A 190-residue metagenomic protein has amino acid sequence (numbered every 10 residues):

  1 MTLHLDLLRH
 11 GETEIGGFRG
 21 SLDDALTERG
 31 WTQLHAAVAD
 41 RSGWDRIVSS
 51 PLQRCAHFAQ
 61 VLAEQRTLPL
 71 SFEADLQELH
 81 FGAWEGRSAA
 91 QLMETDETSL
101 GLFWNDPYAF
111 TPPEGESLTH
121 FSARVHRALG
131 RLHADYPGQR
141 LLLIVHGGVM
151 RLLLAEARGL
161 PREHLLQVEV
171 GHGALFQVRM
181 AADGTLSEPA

Functional and structural regions predicted by a protein language model:
T2-L68: Active-site-proximal alpha-helix that buttresses catalytic centers in soluble enzyme cores
L5, Q139-G147: Generic beta-sheet signal
D40-G43, L132-Q139: Glycine-rich phosphate-binding loop signature in dinucleotide/nucleotide-binding domains
S49-S50, A123, I144-V145: Short beta-strand scaffold positions
V61, L152-E156: Active-site signature of alpha/beta-hydrolase-fold catalytic machinery across serine- and Asp/Cys-nucleophile hydrolases
E64-R124, Q167, A190: Phosphate-handling substructures
G147-R151, Q177: GST superfamily/GST-like fold recognition
P161-L186: Domain-level recognition of soluble alpha/beta enzyme cores, biased toward histidine phosphatases/phosphomutases
